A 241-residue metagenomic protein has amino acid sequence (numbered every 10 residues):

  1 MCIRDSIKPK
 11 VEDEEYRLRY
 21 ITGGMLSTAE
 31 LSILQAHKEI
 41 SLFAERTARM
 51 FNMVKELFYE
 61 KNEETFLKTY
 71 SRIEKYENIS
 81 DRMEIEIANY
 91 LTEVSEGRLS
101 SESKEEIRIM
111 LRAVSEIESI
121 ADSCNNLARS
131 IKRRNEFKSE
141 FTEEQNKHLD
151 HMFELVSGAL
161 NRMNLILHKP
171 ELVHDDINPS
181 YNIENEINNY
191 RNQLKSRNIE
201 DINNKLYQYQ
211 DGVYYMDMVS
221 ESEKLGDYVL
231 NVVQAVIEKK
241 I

Functional and structural regions predicted by a protein language model:
R4-I241: Cytosolic, long alpha-helical scaffolding segments
